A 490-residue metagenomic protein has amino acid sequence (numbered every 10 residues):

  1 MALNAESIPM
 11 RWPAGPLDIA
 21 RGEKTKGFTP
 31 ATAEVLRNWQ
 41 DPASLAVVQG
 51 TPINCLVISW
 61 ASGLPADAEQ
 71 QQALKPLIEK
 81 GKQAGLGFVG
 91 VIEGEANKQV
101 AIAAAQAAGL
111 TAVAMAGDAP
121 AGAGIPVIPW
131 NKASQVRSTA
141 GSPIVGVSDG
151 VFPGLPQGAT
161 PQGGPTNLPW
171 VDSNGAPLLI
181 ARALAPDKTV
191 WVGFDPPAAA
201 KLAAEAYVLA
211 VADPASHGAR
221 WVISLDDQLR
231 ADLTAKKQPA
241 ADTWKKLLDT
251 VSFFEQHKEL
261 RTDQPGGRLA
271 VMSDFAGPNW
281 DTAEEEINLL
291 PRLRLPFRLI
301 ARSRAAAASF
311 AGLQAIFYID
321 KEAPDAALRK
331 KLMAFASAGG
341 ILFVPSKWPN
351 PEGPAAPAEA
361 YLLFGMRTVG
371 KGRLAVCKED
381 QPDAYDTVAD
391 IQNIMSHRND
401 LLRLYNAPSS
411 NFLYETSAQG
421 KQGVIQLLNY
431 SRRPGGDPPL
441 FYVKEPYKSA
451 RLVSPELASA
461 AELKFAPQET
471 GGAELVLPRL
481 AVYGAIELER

Functional and structural regions predicted by a protein language model:
M1-K321, A326-P354, A360-Y385, E474: Glycan-processing catalytic domains of CAZymes
E255-R268, A283, I287, D383-Q422: Glycan-recognition and catalytic regions of carbohydrate-active enzymes
P265-R292, K331-M333, S409-P446: Carbohydrate-binding surface patches
G339, F343, Q468-R490: C-terminal beta-strand-rich structural cap/linker in extracellular carbohydrate-active enzymes
R367-V369, T416-G420, L488-R490: Active-site beta-strand termini and strand-to-loop segments that position acidic
F441-A460: Solvent-exposed beta-hairpin/edge-strand motifs
S459-Q468: Extracellular/luminal ectodomains and secreted, surface-exposed scaffolds of diverse proteins
